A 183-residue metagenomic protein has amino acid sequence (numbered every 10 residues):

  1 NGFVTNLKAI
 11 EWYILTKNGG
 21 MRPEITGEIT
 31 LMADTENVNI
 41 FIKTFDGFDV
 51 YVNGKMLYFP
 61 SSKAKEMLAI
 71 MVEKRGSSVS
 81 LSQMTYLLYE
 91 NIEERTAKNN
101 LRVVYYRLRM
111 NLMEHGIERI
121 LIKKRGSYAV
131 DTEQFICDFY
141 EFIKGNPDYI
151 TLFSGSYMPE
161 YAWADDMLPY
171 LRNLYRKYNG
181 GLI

Functional and structural regions predicted by a protein language model:
T5-I183: Intrinsically disordered, low-complexity protein-interaction/activation regions
